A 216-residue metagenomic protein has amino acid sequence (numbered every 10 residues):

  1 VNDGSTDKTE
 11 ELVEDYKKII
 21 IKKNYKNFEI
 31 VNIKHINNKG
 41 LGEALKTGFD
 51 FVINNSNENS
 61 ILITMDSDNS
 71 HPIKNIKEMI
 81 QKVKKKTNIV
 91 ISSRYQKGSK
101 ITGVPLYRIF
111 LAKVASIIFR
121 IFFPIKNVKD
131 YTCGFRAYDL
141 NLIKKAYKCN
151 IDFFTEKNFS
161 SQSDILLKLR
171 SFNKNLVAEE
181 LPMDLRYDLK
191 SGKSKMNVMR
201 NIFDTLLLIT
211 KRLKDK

Functional and structural regions predicted by a protein language model:
N2, K34, S93, P182-D184: Residue-level recognition of beta-strand->loop/alpha-helix junctions
N2-E11, N37, N69: A conserved acidic beta->alpha catalytic loop
E10-S56: Conserved donor nucleotide-binding strand/loop of the catalytic core
H35-V52, I61, I73-T155, F159 (+2 more regions): Acceptor/aglycone-binding surface of glycosyltransferases and processive sugar-polymer synthases
G48, D68, D139, L169 (+2 more regions): Residue-level signature of catalytic and energy-coupling elements of molecular machines, predominantly ATP/GTP-dependent
S56-D68: Short beta-strand-to-loop acidic/aromatic patch adjacent to the donor-nucleotide binding site
L166-D184: Catalytic donor-sugar/metal-binding loop of nucleotide-sugar-dependent glycosyltransferases
D204-K216: Terminal low-complexity segments of carbohydrate-biosynthetic enzymes
